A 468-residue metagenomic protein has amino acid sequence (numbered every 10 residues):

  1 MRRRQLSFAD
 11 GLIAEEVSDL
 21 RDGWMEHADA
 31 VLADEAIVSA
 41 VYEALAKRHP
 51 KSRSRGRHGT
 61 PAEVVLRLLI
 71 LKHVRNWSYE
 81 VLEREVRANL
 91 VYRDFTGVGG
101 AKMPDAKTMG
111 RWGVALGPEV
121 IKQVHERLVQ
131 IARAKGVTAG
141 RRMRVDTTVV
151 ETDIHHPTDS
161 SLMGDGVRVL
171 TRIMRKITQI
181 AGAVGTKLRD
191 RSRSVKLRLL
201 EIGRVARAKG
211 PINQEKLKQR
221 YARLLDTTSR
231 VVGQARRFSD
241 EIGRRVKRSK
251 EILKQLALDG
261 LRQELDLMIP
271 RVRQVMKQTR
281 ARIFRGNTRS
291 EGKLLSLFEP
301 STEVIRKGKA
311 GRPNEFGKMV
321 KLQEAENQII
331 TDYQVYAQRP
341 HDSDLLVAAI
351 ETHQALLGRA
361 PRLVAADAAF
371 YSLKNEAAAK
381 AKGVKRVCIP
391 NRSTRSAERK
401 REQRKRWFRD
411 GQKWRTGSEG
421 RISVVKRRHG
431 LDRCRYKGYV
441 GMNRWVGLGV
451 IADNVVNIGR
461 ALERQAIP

Functional and structural regions predicted by a protein language model:
M1-E43, K277, R282, I458-P468: Charged, often Cys/His-bearing segments associated with DNA-binding zinc-finger transcription factors
R4, P50-V64, V74-V114, M143: Trp/Phe/Arg-rich N-terminal binding region typifying the photolyase-homology
M25-I70, V74: Basic, short loop/linker segments at the boundary and entry of helix-turn-helix/winged-helix-like folds
L68, L82, D146, L322 (+5 more regions): Mobile genetic element proteins and their domesticated derivatives, centered on retroelements and DNA transposons
G99-S301: Active-site- or DNA-interface-adjacent structural scaffold in DNA-acting proteins
S301, K309-L356: Electropositive, glycine- and tryptophan-enriched low-complexity nucleic-acid-binding patches
K307-G311, Q334-H341, R406-K413, K437-G441: Short, contiguous acidic/charged loop-to-helix segments that flank catalytic cores in large enzymes
L363, A368-V440: Helix-centered, glycine/charged polyanion-binding patches within enzymatic domains that contact phosphate-containing
